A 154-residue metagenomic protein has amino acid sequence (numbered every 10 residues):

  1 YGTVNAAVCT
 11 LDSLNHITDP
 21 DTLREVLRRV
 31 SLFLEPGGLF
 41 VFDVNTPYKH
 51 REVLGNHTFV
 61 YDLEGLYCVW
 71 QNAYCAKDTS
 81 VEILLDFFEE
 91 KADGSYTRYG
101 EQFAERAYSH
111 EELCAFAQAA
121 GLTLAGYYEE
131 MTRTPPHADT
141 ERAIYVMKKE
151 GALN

Functional and structural regions predicted by a protein language model:
Y1-A6: A short acidic, Gly/Pro-enriched loop at the edge of an enzyme's catalytic core that lines a small-molecule cofactor
C9, R24, T46: Residues lining hydrophobic/aromatic ligand-binding pockets adjacent to catalytic sites
D12: Short alpha-helical "switch" segments that flank and position catalytic residues in signal-transduction proteins
N15-I17: A short His-aromatic
L23-L39: A short glycine-rich, Lys/Arg-flanked "PGG" loop and its adjoining helix->strand segment in the class I
V41-C114: SAM-dependent methyltransferase
A104-N154: C-terminal lobe and adjacent flexible extensions of AdoMet/dcAdoMet transferase-like proteins
